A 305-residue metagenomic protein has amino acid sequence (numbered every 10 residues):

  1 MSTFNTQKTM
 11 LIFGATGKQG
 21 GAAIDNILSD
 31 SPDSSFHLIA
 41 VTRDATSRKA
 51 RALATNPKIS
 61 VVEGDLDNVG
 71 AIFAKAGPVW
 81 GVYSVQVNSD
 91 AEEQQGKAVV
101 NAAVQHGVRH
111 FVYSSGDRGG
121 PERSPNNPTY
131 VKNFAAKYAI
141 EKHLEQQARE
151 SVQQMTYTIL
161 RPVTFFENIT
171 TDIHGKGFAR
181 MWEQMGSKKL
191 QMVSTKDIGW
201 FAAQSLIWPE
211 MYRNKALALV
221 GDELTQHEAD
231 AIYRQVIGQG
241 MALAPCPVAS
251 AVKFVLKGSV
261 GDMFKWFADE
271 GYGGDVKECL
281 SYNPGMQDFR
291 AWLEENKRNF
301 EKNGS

Functional and structural regions predicted by a protein language model:
S2-K49, D67-V69, N88-A91, H106-R109 (+2 more regions): Oxidoreductase cofactor-interface core, primarily capturing Rossmann-like NAD(P)-dependent enzymes
R51-V79: Conserved Rossmann-fold cofactor-binding substructure of NAD(P)-dependent oxidoreductases
G81-Y83, V112: N-terminal Rossmann-like NAD(P) cofactor-binding module of classical short-chain dehydrogenase/reductase
E92-Q95, G271: Glycine/threonine-rich flexible loop motifs
K97-H110: A short, gly/pro- and small-residue-rich
K97-V100, T195-A203, M286-E294: Short, amphipathic alpha-helical "lid/cap" segments that border enzyme active or binding sites
Y212, P247-S305: A hydrophobic C-terminal alpha-helical subdomain
